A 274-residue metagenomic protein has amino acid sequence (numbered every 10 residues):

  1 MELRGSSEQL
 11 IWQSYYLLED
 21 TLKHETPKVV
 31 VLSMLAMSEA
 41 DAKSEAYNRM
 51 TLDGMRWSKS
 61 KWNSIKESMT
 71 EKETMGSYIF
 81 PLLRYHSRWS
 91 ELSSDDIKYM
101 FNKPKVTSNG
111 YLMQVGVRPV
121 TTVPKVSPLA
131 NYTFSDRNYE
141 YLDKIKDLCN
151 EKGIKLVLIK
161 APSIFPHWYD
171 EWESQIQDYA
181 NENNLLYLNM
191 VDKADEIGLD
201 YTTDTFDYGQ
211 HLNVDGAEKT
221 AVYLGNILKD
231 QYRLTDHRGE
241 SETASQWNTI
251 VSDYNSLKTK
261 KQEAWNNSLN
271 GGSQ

Functional and structural regions predicted by a protein language model:
M1-S64: Membrane-embedded segments
L3-S6, S33-L35, I159-S163, M190-K193 (+1 more regions): Active-site-proximal beta-strand/loop segments in catalytic clefts of secreted hydrolases
E8-W12, H24, Y132-Y139, P166-D170 (+1 more regions): Soluble non-cytosolic domains of exported or imported proteins
Q13-L17, S64, M69-F80, R137-E140 (+6 more regions): Extracytoplasmic/secreted proteins, especially bacterial periplasmic and envelope-associated proteins
D20-H24, S33, M37, I65-K72 (+3 more regions): Structured segments of extracytoplasmic/periplasmic soluble domains in secreted or envelope-associated proteins
M34, Y47-K152, R238-Q274: Secreted/periplasmic serine-hydrolase-like ester/acetyl group-modifying domain
Q114-L199: Flexible, glycine-rich surface segments
D170-Q274: C-terminal regions of proteins
